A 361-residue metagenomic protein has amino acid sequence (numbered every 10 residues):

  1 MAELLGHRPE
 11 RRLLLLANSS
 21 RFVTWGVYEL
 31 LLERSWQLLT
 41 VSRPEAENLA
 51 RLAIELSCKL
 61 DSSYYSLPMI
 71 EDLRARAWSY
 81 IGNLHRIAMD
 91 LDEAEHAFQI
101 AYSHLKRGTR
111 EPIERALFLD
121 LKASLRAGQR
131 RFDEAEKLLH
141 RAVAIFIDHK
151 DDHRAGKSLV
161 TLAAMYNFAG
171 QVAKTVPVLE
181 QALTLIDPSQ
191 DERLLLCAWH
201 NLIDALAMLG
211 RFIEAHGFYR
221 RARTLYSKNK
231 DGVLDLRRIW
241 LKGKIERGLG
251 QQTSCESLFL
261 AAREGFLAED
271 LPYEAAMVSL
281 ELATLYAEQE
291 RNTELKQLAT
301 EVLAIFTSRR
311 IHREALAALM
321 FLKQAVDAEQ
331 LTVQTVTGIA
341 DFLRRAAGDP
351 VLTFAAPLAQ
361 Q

Functional and structural regions predicted by a protein language model:
M1-E3, A261, A268-Q361: C-terminal non-catalytic interaction modules
M1-Y64, A340-Q361: N-terminal alpha-helical interaction modules that lie
A2-G6, R34-F98, S103-R110, L125-E134 (+2 more regions): Inter-helical turn/loop elements of alpha-helical hairpins
R21-F22, K59-M69, K106-E111, G128 (+7 more regions): Short coil/turn linkers that connect adjacent helices within long alpha-helical scaffolds, especially alpha-solenoid
E29-R43, L73-D90, E114-R130, R154-G170 (+4 more regions): Tandem amphipathic alpha-helical repeat scaffolds
A46, L52-A53, A94, I100-A101 (+8 more regions): Tetratricopeptide repeat
D187-V278: Eukaryotic tandem repeat interaction scaffolds
